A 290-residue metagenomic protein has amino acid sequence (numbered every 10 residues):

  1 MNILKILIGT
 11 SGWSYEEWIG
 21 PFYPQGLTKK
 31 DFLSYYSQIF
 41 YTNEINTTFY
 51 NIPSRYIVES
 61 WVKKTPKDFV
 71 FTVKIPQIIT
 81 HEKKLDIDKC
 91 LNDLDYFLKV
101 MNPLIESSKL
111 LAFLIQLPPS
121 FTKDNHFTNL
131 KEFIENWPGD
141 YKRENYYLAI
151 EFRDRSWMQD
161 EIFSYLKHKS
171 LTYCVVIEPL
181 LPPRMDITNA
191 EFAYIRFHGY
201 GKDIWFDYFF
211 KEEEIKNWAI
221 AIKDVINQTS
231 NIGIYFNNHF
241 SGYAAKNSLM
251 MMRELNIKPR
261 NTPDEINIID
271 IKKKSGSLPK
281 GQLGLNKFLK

Functional and structural regions predicted by a protein language model:
M1-K290: Residues lining hydrophobic/aromatic ligand-binding pockets adjacent to catalytic sites
